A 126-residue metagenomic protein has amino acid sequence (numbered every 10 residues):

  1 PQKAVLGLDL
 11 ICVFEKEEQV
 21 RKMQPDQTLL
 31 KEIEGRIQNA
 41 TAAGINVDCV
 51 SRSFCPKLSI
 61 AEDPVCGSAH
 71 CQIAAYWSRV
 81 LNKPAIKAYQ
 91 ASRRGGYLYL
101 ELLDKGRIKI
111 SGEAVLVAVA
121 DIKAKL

Functional and structural regions predicted by a protein language model:
P1-L126: Active-site proximal loop and beta-alpha junction motif in alpha/beta enzyme cores
